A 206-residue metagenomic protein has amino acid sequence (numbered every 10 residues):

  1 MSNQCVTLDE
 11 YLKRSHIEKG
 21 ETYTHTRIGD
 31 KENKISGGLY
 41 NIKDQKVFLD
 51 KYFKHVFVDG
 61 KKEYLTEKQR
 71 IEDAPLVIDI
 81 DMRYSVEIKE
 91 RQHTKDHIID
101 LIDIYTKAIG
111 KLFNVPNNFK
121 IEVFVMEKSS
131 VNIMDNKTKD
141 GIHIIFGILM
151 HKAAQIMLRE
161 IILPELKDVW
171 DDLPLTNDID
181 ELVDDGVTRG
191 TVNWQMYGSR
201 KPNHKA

Functional and structural regions predicted by a protein language model:
M1-I102, K107, K111, V115-F119 (+2 more regions): DNA replication initiation on ssDNA origins
I35-G38, N132-K137, K205-A206: Short, solvent-exposed polar/charged micro-motifs at secondary-structure junctions
I71-I78, N118-L158, G190-Y197: Histidine-centered divalent-metal-coordination microenvironment in nucleic-acid enzymes
V86-G110, T138-N177, N203-A206: Helical (often loop-to-helix) elements that flank the catalytic cores of nucleotide-handling enzymes
F113-S130, L163, K167-V187: Conserved short secondary-structure elements within globular domains
